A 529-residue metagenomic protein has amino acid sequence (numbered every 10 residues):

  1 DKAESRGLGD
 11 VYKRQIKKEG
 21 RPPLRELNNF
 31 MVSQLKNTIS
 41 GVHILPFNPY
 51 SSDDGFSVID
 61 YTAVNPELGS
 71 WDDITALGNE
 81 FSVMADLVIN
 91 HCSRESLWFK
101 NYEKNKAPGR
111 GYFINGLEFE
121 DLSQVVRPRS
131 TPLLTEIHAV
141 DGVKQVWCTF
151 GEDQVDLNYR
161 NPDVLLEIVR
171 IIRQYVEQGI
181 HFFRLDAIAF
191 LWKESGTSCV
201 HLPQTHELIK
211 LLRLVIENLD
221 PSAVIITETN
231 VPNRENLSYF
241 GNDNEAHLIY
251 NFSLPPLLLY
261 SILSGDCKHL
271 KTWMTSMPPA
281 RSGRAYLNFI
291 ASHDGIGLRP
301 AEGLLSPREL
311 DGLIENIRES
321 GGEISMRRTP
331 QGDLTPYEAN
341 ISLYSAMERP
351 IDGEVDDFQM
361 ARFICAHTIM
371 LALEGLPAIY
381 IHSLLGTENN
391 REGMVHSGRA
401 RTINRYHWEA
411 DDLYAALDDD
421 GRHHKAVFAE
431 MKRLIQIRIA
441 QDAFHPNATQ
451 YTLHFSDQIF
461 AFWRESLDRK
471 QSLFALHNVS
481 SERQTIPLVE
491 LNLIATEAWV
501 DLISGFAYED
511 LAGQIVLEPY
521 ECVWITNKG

Functional and structural regions predicted by a protein language model:
D1, S5-G529: Active-site and adjacent substrate-binding regions of carbohydrate-active enzymes
